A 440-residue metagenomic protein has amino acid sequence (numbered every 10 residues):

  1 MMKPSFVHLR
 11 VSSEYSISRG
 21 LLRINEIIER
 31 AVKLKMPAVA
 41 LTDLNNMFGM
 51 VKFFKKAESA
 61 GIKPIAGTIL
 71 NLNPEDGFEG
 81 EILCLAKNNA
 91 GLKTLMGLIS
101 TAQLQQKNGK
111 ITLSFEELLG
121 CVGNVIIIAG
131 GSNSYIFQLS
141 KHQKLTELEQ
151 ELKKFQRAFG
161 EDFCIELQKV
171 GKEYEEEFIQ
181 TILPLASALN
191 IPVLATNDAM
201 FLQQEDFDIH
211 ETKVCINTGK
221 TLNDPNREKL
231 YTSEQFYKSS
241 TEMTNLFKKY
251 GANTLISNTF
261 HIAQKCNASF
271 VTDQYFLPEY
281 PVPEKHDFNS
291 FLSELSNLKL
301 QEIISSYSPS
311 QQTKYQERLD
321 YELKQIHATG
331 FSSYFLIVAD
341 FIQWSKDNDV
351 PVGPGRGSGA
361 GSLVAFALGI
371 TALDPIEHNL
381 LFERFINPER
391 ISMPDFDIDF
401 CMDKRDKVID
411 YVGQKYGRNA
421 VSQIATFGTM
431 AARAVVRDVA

Functional and structural regions predicted by a protein language model:
M1-V439: Phosphodiester-processing cores and adjacent nucleic acid-binding clamps
